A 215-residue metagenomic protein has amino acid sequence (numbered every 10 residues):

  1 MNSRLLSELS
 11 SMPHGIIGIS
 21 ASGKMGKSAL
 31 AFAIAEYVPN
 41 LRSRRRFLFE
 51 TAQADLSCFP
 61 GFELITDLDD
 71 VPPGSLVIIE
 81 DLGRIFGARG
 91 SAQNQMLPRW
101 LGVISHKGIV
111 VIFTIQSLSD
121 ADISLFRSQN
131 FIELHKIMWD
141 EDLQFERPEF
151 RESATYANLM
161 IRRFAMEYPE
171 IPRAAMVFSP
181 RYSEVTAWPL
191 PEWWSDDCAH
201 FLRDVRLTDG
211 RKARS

Functional and structural regions predicted by a protein language model:
M1-E8, M25-K27: Phosphate-binding P-loop/Walker A region and its immediate neighborhood
M1-S3, S11-P13, G18, E133-K136 (+1 more regions): Conserved P-loop NTPase motor module
I17-E36, Q53, L64-R151: Conserved P-loop NTPase motor cores
E36-L48: Post-Walker A helix-loop "phosphate-sensing" segment adjacent to the P-loop in P-loop NTPases
R44-R46, G74, P172-A174: Short, surface-exposed beta-edge/turn micro-motifs
A54-F59: Short, charged/polar "capping" segments at the starts of alpha-helices and the immediately preceding loops
R151-A157, I161: Acidic, negatively charged sequence signal that fires either on conserved catalytic/metal-binding carboxylates
